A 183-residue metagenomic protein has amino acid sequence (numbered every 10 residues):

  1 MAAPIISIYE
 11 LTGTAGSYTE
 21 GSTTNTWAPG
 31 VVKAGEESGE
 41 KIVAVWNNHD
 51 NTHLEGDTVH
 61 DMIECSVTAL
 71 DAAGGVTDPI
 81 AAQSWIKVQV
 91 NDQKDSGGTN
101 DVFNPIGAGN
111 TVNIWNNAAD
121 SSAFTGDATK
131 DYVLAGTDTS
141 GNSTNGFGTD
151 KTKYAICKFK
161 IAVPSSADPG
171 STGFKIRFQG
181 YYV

Functional and structural regions predicted by a protein language model:
M1-A3: Membrane engagement elements in two modes
S7-T52, T58-D71: Beta-sheet-dominated interaction scaffolds and their linkers
T19, G56-T58, D168-F174: Generic detector of ordered, mature protein regions
T23-V31, D138-N145, K160-I161: Short structured motifs
A34, G39-D50, T152-V183: C-terminal, structured domain-capping segment
D50-Y154: Surface-exposed binding patches on compact interaction domains or structured appendages
